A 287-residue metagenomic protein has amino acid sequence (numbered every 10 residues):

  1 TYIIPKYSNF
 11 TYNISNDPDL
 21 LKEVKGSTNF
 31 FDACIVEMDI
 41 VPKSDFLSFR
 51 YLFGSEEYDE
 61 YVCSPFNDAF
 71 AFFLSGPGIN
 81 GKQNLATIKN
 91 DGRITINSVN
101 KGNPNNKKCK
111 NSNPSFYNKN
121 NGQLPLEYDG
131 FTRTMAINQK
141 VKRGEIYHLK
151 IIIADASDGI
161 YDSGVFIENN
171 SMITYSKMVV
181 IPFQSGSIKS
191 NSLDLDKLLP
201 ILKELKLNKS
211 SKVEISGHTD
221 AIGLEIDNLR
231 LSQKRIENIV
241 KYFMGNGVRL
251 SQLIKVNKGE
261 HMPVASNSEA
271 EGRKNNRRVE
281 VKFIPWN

Functional and structural regions predicted by a protein language model:
T1-D39: Surface-exposed, low-complexity/disordered Ser/Thr/Gly/Pro/Asn-rich loops and linkers
F30-A33, V41-S48, G144-I146, S210-K212: Extended extracellular/luminal ectodomain segments enriched in beta-structured repeat modules
Y51-V62: Short amphipathic, basic-aromatic surface patches that mediate peripheral association with negatively charged
V62-R143, H148, G159: Exoplasmic/lumenal beta-rich domain surfaces
I152-I160: Short beta-strand-plus-loop segments that form exposed binding edges in beta-rich domains
D162-Y175: Exposed low-complexity, polar/acidic, P/S/T/G-rich flexible segments that act as propeptides, protease-susceptible
T174-E204, T219-I226: Short, solvent-exposed beta-strand/turn patches at coil↔beta or beta↔helix junctions that act as interaction loops
L193, H218-N287: Periplasmic OmpA-like peptidoglycan-binding domain that tethers envelope proteins to the cell wall
